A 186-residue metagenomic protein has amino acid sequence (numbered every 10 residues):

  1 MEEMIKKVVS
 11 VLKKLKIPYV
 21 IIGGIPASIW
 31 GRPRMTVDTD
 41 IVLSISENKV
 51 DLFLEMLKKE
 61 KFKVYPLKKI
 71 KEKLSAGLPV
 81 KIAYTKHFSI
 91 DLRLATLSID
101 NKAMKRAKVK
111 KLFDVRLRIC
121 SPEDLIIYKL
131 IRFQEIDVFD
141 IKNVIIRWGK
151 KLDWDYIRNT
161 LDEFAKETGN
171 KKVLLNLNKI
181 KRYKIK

Functional and structural regions predicted by a protein language model:
M1-K186: Compositionally biased terminal segments of proteins
